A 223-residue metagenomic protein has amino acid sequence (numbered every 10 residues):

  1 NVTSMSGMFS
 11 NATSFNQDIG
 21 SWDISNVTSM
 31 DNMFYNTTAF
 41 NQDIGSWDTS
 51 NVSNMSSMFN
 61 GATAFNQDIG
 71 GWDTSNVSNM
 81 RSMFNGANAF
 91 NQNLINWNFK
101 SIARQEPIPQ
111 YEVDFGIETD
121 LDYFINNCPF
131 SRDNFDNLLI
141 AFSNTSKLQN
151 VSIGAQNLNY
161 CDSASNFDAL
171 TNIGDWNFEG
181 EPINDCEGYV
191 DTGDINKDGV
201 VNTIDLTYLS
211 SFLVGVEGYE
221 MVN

Functional and structural regions predicted by a protein language model:
N1-G188: Negatively charged
C186-N223: Cellulosome-associated attachment modules in secreted, modular CAZymes
